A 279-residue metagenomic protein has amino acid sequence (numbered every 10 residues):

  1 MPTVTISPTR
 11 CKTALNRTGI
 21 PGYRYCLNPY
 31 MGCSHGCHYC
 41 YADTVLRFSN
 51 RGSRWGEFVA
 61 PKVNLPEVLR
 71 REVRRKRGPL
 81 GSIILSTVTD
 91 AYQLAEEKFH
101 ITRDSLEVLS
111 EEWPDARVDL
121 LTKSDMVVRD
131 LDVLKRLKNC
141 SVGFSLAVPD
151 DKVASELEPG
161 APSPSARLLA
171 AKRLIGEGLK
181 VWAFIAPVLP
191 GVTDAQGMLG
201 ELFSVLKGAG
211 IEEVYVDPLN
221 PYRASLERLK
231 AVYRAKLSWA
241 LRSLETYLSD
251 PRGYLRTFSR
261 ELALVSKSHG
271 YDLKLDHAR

Functional and structural regions predicted by a protein language model:
M1-R10, N16-R17, D194-R279: Auxiliary Fe-S-binding modules of radical SAM enzymes
M1-S34, H38-G143, D151-K152: Conserved Radical SAM active-site core
Y25, I83, V118-L120, V142-F144 (+3 more regions): Hydrophobic faces of well-ordered beta-strands that scaffold small-molecule active sites in alpha/beta enzyme cores
L69, I101-S105, D130, A166-A171 (+2 more regions): A general structural detector for well-ordered alpha-helical segments in enzyme core domains, enriched
I84-L94, S124-R129, C140-A161, V188-V192 (+2 more regions): Conserved radical SAM core fold
F99-T102, K135-A147, T193-E212: Short, electropositive alpha-helical surface patch
S110, K135, A171-E177, A263-K267: Surface-exposed amphipathic alpha-helices with a cationic face
G160, R173-A195: Conserved strand-turn element in the central/C-terminal portion of the radical SAM core barrel that lines
